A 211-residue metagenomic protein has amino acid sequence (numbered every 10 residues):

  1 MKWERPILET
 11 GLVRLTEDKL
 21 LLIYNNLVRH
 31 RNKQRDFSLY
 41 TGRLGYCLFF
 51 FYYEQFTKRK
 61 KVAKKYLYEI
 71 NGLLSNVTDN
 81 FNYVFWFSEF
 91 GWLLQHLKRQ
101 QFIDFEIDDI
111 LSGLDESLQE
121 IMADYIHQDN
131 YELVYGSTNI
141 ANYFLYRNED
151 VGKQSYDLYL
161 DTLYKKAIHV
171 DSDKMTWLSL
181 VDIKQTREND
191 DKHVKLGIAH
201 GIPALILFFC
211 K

Functional and structural regions predicted by a protein language model:
K2-Y52, F56: N-terminal alpha-helical scaffold/docking segments in eukaryotic complex subunits
W3-D18, Y53-L67, L97-S112, Y146-Y159 (+1 more regions): Structural helix-adjacent loops and short alpha-helical linkers that scaffold large soluble proteins
G11-K33, K64-D79, E106-H127, S155-T176: Long, well-ordered core segments of solenoidal/helical folds
Q34, S38, K58, T78 (+6 more regions): Structural signature of alpha-solenoid helical repeat scaffolds
S38-Y52, N82-H96, Y131-Y146, L196-C210: Well-ordered alpha-helical segments within folded domains of soluble proteins
G72-V84, L93-I103: A broadly used, surface-exposed interaction patch
G91-L133, S137-T138, N142-F144: Long, mid-chain structured domain cores
V151-K211: Extended ligand-binding clefts on enzyme/binding-domain cores
